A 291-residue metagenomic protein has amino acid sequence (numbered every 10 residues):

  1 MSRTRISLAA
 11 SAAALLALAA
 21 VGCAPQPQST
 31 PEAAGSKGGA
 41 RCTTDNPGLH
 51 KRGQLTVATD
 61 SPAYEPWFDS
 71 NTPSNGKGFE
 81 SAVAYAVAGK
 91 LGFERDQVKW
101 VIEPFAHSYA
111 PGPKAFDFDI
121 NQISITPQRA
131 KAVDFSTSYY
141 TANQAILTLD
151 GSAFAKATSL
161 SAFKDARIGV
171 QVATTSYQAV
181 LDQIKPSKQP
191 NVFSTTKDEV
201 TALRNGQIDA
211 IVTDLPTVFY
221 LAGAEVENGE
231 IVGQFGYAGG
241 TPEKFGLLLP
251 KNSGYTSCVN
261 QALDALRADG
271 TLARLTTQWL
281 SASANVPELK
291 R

Functional and structural regions predicted by a protein language model:
A20-E32: Bacterial lipoprotein signal-peptidase II cleavage site
A24, S81, G89-K90, T174 (+1 more regions): Extended ligand-binding regions for polar small-molecule ligands
E32-D119: Extracytoplasmic small-molecule ligand-binding "clamshell" domains of the periplasmic binding protein/Venus flytrap
S61, T141-T148, G223-D264, A282-R291: Periplasmic-binding protein-like
G76-L91, I123-I125, A142-T196, L215-Y220 (+1 more regions): Bilobed "Venus flytrap"/periplasmic-binding protein-like clamshell domains and structurally analogous long
R95, P113-I123, R167, N205-T217 (+1 more regions): Alpha-to-beta junction loops
Q97-L160: Acidic, polar ligand-binding/catalytic clefts
H107, I123-A132, A179-D182, D209-T241: A ligand-binding cleft/hinge motif common to bilobed small-molecule-binding domains
